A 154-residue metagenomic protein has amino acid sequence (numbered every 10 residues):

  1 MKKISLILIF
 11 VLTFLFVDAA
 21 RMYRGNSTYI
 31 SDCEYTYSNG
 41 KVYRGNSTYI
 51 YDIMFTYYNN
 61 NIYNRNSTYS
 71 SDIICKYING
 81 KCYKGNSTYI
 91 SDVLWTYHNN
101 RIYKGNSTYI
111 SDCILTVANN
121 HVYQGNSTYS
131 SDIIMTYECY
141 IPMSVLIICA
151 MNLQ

Functional and structural regions predicted by a protein language model:
K3-S5, A19-D52, T56-Q154: Long terminal segments
I4-T13: Sec-dependent N-terminal signal peptides
L12-A20: Bacterial Sec-dependent signal peptides at the C-terminal "C-region" and cleavage site
